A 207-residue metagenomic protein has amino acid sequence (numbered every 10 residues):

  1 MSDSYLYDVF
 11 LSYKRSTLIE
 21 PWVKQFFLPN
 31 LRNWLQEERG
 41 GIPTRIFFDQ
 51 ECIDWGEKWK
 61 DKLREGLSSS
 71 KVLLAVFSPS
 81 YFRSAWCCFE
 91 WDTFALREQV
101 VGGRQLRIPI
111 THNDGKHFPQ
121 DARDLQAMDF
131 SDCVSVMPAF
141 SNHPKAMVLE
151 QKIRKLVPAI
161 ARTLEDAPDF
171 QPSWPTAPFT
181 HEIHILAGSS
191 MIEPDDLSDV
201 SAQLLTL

Functional and structural regions predicted by a protein language model:
M1-R32, Q36, W59, R107-L207: C-terminal interaction surface of TIR/SEFIR-family domains
D3, G66-L67: Structural alpha-helical scaffold elements that stabilize or flank donor/cofactor-binding regions in carbohydrate
E20-W22, W55-W59, F82-C88: Active-site-adjacent loop/helix micro-motif of nuclease/hydrolase catalytic cores
L35-Q50: Conserved RecA-like helicase motor-core motifs
Q36-G40, T93-Q105: Arginine/glycine-rich "motif VI" loop of SF2 helicases in the C-terminal RecA-like domain
S70: An anion/phosphate-binding loop that grips the pyrophosphate of nucleotide cofactors and donors
L73-A75: Inter-motif core of Ras-like GTPase G domains
P79-V100: Conserved TIR/SEFIR loop-to-helix hotspot centered on a Trp-containing motif with a nearby acidic residue
